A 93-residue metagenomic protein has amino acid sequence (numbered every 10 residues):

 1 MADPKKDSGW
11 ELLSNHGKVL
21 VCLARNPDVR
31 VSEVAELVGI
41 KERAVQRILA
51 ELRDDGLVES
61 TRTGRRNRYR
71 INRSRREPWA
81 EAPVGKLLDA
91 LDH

Functional and structural regions predicted by a protein language model:
M1-P4, R75-H93: Amphipathic alpha-helical dimerization/coiled-coil segments that flank or bridge DNA-binding/regulatory modules
M1-V19: Short alpha-helical segments that sit at the start of domains
V21, R30-S32: Residues within the helices of the helix-turn-helix
C22-N26, A90: Short amphipathic alpha-helical elements of helix-turn-helix/winged-helix folds
E33-E36, R53-D54: Alpha-helical residues within the helix-turn-helix
R43: Key DNA-contact positions within bacterial/archaeal DNA-binding proteins
R53-T63: A short, conserved structural fragment
R62-R68, S74-R75: Short, Lys/Arg-rich nucleic-acid/phosphate-binding segment
